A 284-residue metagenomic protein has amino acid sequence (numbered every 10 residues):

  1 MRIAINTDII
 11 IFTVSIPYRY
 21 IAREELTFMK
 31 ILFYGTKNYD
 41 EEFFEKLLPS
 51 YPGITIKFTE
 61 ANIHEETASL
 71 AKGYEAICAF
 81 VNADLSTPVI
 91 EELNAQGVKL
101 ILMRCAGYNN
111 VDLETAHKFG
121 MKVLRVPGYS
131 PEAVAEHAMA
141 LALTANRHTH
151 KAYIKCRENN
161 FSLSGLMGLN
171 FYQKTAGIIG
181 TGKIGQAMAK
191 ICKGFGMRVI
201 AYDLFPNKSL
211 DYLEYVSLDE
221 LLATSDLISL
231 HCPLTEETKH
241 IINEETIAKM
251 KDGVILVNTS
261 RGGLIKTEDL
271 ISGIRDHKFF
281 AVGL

Functional and structural regions predicted by a protein language model:
I9-F28: Short, Lys/Arg-enriched N-terminal segments with co-localized hydrophobic residues within the first ~10-30 amino acids
F28, Y172-T175, E244, G253: Phosphate-coordination loops involved in phosphoryl transfer and adenosine-cofactor binding
K30-K122, N243: An N-terminal-biased, well-structured beta-alpha scaffold segment characteristic of Rossmann-like dinucleotide-binding
T36, T181-G182: Glycine-rich Rossmann-fold phosphate-binding loop(s) that bind the pyrophosphate of adenine dinucleotide cofactors
A95-K99, F119-M121, M197, D252-V254 (+1 more regions): A short helix->loop->beta-strand "cap" motif at the edges of active sites that frequently abuts
F119-T175, I179, A187-K190, G194: Phosphate-binding beta-alpha-beta segment of Rossmann-like dinucleotide-binding domains, i.e., the NAD(P)
L204-L284: Rossmann-like adenosine-cofactor binding region
